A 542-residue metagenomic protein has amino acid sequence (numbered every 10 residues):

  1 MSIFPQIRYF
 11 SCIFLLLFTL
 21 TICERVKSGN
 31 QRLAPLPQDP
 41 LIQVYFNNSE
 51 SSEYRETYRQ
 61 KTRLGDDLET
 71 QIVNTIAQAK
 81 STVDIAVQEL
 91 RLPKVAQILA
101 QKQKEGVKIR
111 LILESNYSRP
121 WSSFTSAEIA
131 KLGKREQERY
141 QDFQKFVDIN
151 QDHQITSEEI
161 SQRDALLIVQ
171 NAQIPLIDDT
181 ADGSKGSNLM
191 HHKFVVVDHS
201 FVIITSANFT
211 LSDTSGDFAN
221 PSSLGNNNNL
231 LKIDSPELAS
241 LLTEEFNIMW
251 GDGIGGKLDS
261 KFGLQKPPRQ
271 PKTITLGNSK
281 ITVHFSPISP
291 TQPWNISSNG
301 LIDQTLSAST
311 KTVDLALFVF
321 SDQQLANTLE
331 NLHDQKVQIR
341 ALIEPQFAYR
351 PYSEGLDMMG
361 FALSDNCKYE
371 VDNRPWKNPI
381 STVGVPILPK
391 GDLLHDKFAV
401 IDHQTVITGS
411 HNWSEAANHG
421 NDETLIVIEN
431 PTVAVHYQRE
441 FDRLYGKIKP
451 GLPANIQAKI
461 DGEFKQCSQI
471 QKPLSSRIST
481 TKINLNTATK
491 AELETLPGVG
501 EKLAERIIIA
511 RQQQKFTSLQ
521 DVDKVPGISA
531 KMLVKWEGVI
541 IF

Functional and structural regions predicted by a protein language model:
S2-S11: Bacterial N-terminal signal peptides that target proteins for export
T21-I22: C-terminal motif of bacterial Sec signal peptides marking the signal peptidase cleavage site
R32-A79, E89-A308, E344-Q404, H411-I426 (+1 more regions): HKD-type phospholipase D/PLD-like phosphodiesterase module
V83-V87, I177-D178, T312-L317, A341-L342: Short catalytic-loop micro-motif centered on adjacent basic/acidic residues
E237-F262, Q438-K472: Cysteine/selenocysteine-centered motifs that mediate thiol-based redox chemistry or coordinate metal-sulfur cofactors
Q471-P497: Acidic, Ser/Thr/Pro/Gly-enriched interdomain connector segments
G500-E501, S529: Small-residue hinge/turn detector
I508-I509, Q513, D523-F542: Alpha-helical interaction/regulatory segments in DNA maintenance proteins
